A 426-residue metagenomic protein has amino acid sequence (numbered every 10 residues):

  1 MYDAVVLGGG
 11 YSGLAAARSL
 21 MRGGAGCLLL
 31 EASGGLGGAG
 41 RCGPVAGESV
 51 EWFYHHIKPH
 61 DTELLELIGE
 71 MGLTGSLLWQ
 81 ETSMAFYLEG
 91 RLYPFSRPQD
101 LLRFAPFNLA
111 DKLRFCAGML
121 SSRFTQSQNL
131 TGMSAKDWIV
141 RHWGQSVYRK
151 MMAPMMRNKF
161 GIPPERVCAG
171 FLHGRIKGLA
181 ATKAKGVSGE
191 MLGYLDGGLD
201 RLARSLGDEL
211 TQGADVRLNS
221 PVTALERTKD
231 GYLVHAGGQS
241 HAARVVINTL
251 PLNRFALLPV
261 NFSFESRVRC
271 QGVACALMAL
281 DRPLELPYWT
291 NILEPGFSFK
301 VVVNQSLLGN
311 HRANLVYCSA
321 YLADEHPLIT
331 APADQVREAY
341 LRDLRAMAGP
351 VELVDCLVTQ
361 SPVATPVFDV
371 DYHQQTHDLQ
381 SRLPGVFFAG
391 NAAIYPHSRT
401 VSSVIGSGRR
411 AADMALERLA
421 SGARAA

Functional and structural regions predicted by a protein language model:
Y2-L29: N-terminal Rossmann-like FAD-binding beta1-loop-alpha1 element of flavoenzymes
S12, G35, N253: Conserved Rossmann-like nucleotide-cofactor binding loop
M21-V45: Glycine-rich FAD pyrophosphate-binding loop
A46-S127: Dinucleotide-binding Rossmann-like beta1-alpha1 core, especially the glycine-rich loop that anchors the ADP
E63-F95, H142-Y148, E209-L218, T223-Y232: Feature captures the FAD/FMN-dependent oxidoreductase FAD-binding
R91, F107, F115-A224, T249: Active-site/ligand-binding neighborhood in enzyme catalytic cores
P221-T330, D334, R342-M347, E352 (+1 more regions): Mid-domain catalytic core of redox enzymes that form a hydrophobic substrate pocket/lid adjacent to a catalytic redox
V302-A426: Conserved flavin/dinucleotide-binding core of flavoenzymes
